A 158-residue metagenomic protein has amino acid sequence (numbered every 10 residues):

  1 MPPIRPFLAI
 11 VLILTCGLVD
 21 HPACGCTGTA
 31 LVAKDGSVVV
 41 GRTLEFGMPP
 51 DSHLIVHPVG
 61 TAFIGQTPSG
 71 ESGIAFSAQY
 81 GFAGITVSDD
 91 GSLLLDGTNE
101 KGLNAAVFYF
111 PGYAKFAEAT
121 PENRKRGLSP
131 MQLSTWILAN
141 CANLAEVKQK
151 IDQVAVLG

Functional and structural regions predicted by a protein language model:
M1-P6: Positively charged n-region of N-terminal signal peptides that target proteins for export
F7-D20: Bacterial N-terminal signal peptides
I13, E45, D152: Residue-level marker of positions within ordered structural domains that often coincide with functionally constrained
C24-K125: A contiguous strand-loop segment
V32, N123-L157: Alpha/propeptide regions of enzymes that mature by internal proteolysis
